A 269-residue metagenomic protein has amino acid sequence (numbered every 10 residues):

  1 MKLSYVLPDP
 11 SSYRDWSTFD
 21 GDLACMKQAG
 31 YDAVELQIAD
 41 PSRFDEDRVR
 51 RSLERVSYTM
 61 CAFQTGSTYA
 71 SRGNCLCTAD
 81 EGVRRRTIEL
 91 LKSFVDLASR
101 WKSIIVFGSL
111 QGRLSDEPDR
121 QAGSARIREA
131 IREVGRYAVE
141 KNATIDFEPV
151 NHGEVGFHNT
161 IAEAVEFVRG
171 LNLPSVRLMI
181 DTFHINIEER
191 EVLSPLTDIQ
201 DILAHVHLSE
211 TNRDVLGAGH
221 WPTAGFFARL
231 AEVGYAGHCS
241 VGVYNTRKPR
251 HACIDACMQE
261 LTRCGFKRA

Functional and structural regions predicted by a protein language model:
M1-D9, Y13-G30, H158-I180, H184-A269: Histidine-acidic metal/acid-base catalytic patches
M1-V95, S99, L173, D201 (+1 more regions): N-terminal pre-domain/capping segments
D9-S11, I38-D40, G66-S67, Q111-R113 (+4 more regions): Active-site-proximal loop/turn and secondary-structure-junction residues that shape catalytic pockets, frequently
S17, C77-R177: Active-site acidic/histidine proton-transfer and metal-coordination neighborhood in alpha/beta enzyme cores
E35, A62, V106-F107, D146 (+2 more regions): Conserved beta-strand positions in the central sheet of alpha/beta enzyme cores
R48-S57, I127-Y137, P195, G225-R229: Catalytic-core regions built around general acid/base machinery
Y69-G73, I105-Q111, V206-H207: Short, basic/glycine-rich phosphate-binding loops at helix/coil junctions that contact nucleotide phosphates
